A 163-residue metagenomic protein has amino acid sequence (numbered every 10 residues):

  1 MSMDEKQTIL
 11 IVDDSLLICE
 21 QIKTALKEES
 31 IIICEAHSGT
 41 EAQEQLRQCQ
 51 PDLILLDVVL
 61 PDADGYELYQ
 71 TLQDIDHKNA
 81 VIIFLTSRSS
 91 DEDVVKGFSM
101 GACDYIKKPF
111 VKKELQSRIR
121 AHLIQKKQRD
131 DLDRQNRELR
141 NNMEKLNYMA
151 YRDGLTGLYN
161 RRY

Functional and structural regions predicted by a protein language model:
D13, D57, T86: Active-site residues of response regulator receiver
L16-C34: Two-component/phosphorelay signaling modules centered on CheY-like receiver
C19, P61, I75, S90 (+1 more regions): The feature encodes the CheY-like receiver
S38, D64-E67: Acidic catalytic/metal-coordinating carboxylates
E44, Y66-H77: Short amphipathic alpha-helix used as the core "switch/output" element in two-component signaling
C49-L55, L60: Active-site beta3 strand of CheY-like receiver
N147-Y163: Conserved nucleotide-binding and Mg2+-coordinating catalytic segments in signaling enzymes
